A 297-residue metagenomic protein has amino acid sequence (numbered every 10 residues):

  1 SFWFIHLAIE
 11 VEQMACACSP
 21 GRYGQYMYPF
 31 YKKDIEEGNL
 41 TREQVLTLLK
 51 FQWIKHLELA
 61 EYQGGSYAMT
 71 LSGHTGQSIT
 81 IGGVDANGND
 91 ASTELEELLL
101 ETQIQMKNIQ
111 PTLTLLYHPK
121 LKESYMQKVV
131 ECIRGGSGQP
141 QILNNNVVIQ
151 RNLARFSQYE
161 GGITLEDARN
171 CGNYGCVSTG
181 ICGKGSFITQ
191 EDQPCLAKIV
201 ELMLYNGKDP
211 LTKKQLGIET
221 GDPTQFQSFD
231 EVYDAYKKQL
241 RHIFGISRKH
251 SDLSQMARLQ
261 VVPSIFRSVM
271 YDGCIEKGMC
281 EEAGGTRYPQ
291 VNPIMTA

Functional and structural regions predicted by a protein language model:
S1-A297: Conserved catalytic cores of very large enzyme subunits
